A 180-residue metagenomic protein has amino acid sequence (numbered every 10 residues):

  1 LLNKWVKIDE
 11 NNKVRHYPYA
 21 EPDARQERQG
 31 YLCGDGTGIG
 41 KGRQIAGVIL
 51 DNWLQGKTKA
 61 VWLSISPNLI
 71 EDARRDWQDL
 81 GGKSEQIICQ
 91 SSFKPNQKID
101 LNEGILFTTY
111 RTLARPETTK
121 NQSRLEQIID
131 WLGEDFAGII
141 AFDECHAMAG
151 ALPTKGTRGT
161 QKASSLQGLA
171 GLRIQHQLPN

Functional and structural regions predicted by a protein language model:
L2-N11: Phosphate/ATP-binding catalytic cores across multiple sugar-kinase/actin-like superfamilies, primarily ASKHA
N11-P22, R28-L32, R43, W53-I174: SF2 helicase/translocase NTPase motor core, specifically the RecA-like lobe 1 inter-motif segment between Walker
T37-G38, H146, Q175-N180: Conserved helicase ATPase motor motifs in RecA-like P-loop NTPase domains
Q44-V48: Hydrophobic positions on the alpha1 helix immediately C-terminal to the Walker A/P-loop
